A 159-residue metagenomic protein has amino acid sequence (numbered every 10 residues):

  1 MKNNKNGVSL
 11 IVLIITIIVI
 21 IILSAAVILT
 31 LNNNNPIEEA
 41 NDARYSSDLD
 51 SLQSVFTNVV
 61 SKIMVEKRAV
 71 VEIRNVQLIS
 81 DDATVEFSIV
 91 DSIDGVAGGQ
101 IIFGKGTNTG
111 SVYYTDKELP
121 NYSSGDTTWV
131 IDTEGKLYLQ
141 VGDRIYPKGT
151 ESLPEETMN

Functional and structural regions predicted by a protein language model:
M1-V8: N-terminal leader/signal peptides at the extreme start of proteins
V8-I17: N-terminal signal-anchor/signal peptide hydrophobic helix marking the start of the first transmembrane segment
I20-N41: C-terminal juxtamembrane segment of a hydrophobic transmembrane alpha-helix
P36-V70: Membrane-proximal N-terminal amphipathic helix
S61, V65-N159: Periplasmic/extracellular, small/polar-rich flexible segments of pilin-like filament-forming proteins
